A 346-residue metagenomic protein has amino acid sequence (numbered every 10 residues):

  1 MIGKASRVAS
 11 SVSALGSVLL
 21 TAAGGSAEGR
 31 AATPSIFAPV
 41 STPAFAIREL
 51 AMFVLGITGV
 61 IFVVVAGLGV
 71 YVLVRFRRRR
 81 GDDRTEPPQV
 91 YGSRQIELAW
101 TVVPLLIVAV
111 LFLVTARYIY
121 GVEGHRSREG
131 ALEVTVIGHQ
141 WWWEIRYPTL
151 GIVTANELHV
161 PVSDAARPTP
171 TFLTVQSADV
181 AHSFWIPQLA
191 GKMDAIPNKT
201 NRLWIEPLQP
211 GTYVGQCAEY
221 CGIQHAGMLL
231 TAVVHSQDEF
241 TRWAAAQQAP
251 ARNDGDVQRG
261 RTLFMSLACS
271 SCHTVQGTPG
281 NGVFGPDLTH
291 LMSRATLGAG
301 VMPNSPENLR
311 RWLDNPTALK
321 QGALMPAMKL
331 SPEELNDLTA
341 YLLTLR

Functional and structural regions predicted by a protein language model:
M1-A31: N-terminal secretory/membrane targeting signals
I2, L345-R346: Short, solvent-exposed mixed-charge patches
S13-A22, F62, L105-A109, L113: Hydrophobic alpha-helical membrane-insertion segments
E28-F53, L73-V283, G298-Q321, P326-T339: Non-transmembrane, membrane-proximal soluble domains of secreted or membrane proteins
A51-V64: Alpha-helical transmembrane segments
F62-R78: Alpha-helical transmembrane segments
